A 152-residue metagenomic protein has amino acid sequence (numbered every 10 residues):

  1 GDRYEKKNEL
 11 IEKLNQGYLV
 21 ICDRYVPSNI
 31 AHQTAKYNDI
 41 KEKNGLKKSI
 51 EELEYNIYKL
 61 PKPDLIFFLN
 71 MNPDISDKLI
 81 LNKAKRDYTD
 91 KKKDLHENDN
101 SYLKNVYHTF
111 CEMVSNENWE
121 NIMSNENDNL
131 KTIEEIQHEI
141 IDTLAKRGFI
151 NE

Functional and structural regions predicted by a protein language model:
G1, Y25, M71, E126-K131: Short beta->alpha linker loops
G1-Y58: ATP-dependent small-molecule kinase phosphotransfer cores that center on conserved nucleotide phosphate-binding segments
R3-K7, K47, L60, N100-Y107 (+1 more regions): Amphipathic alpha-helical transducer elements in NTP-driven molecular machines
N15-Q16, P61-K62, S115-N116: Short loop/turn elements that form and flank the Walker-type P-loop nucleotide-binding site in RecA-like NTPase cores
C22-Y25, K59-I80: Conserved phosphate-donor/acceptor-positioning beta-strand/loop module used by diverse small-molecule
S49-E52, L65, Y102: Residue-level recognition of specific faces of alpha-helices
D74-E152: NTP-dependent small-molecule kinase module
